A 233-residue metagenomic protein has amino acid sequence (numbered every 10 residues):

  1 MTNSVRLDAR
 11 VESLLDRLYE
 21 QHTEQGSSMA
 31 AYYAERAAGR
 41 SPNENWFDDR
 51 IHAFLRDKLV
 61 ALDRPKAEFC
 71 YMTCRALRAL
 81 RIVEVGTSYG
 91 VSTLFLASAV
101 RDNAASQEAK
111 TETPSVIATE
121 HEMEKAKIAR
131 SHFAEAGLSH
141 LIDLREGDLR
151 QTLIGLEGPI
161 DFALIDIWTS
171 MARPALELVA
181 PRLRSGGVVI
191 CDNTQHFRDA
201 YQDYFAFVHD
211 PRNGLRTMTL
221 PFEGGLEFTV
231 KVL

Functional and structural regions predicted by a protein language model:
M1-L164, T169-I190, Q195-L233: A short alpha-helical cap/connector motif
